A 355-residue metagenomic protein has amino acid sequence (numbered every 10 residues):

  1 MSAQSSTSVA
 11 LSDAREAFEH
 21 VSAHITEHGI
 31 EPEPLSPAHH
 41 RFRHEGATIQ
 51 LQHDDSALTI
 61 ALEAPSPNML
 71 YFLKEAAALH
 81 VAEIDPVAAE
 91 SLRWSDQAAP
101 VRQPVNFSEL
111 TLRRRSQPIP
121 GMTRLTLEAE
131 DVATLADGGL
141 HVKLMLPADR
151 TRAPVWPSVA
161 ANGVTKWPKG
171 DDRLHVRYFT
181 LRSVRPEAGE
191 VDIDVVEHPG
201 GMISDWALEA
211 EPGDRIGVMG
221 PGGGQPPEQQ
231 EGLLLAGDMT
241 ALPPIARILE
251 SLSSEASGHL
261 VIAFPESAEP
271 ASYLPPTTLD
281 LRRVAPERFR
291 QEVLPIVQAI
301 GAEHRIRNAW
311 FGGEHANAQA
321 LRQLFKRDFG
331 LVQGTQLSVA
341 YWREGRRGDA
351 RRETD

Functional and structural regions predicted by a protein language model:
M1-D355: Extended, composition-driven regions rather than compact fold-specific motifs
